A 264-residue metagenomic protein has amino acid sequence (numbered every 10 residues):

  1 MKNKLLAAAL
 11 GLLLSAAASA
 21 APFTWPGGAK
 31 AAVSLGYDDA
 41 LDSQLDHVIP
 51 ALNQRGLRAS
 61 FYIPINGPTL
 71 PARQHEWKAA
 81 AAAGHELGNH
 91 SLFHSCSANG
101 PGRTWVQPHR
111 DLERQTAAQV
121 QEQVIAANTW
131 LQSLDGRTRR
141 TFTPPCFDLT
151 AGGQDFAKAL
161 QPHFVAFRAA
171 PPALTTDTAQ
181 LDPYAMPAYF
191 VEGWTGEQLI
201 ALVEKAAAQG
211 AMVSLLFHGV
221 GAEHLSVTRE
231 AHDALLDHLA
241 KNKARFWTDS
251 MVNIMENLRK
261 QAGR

Functional and structural regions predicted by a protein language model:
M1-K4: Positively charged n-region of N-terminal signal peptides that target proteins for export
A7-A16: Bacterial N-terminal signal peptides
A21-G27, A59, T69, Q132 (+4 more regions): C-terminal domain-boundary segment and adjacent tail
A21-L45, A188-Y189: Boundary/entry segment of secreted carbohydrate-active catalytic domains
A31-A32, N53-G152, P162, P171-A185 (+1 more regions): Metal-dependent polysaccharide deacetylase catalytic core of the NodB/CE4 family, i.e., the active-site-bearing domain
Y37-A40, S91, G219, M251: Active-site metal-binding loops of divalent metal-dependent hydrolases
L45, I49, Q74-K78, Q121-L131 (+3 more regions): Generic structural signal for well-ordered alpha-helices, preferentially at hydrophobic/aromatic core positions
R114-Q121, G196, S226-R229, D233: Non-membrane alpha-helical structural segments and their capping/turn regions in soluble enzymes
